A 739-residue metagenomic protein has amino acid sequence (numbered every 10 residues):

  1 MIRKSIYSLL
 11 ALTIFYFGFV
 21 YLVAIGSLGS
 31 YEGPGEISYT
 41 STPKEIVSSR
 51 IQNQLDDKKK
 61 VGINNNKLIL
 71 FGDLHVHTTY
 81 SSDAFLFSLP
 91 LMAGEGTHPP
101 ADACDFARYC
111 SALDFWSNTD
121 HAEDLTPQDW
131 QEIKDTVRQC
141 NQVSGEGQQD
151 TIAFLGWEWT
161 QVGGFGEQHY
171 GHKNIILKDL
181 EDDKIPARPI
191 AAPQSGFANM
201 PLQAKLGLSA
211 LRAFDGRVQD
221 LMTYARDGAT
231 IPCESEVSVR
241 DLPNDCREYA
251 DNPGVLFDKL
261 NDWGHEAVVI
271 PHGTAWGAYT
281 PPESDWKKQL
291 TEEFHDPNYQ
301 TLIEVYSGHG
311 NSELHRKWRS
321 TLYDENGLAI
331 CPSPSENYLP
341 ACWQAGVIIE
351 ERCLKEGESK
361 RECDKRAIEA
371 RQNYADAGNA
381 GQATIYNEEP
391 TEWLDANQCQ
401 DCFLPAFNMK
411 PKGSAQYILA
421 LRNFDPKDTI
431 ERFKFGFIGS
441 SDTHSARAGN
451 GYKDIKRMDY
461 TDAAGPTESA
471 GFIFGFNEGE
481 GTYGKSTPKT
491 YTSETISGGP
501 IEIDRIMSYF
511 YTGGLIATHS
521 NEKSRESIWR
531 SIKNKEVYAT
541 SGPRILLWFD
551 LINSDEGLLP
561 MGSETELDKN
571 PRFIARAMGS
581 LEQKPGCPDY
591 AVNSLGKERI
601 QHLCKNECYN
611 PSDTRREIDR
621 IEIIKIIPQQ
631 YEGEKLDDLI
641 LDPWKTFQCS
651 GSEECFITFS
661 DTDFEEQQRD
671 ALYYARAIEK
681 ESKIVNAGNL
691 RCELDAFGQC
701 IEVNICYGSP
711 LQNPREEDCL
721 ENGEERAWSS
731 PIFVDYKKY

Functional and structural regions predicted by a protein language model:
I2-L91, S117-W130, K134-D135, M222-R247 (+1 more regions): C-terminal functional module detector
K60, C110-W116, Q131-F154: Divalent-metal coordination cores built from histidine and acidic residues
D73, H77, F154, H172-N174: Histidine-centered divalent-metal-coordination microenvironment in nucleic-acid enzymes
E95-S117: Catalytic domains of carbohydrate-active enzymes, especially glycoside hydrolases
S111, Q148, Q168-G171, N298-Q300 (+1 more regions): Short, solvent-exposed loop/turn segments at the edges of secondary structure
A112-W130, W157-G164, H172: Active-site neighborhood of divalent metal-dependent phosphoester/pyrophosphate hydrolases
T151, W159-Y249, K259, H265-P281 (+1 more regions): Alpha-helix N-cap/helix-start capping residues at coil-to-helix junctions, especially the first residue of tandem
